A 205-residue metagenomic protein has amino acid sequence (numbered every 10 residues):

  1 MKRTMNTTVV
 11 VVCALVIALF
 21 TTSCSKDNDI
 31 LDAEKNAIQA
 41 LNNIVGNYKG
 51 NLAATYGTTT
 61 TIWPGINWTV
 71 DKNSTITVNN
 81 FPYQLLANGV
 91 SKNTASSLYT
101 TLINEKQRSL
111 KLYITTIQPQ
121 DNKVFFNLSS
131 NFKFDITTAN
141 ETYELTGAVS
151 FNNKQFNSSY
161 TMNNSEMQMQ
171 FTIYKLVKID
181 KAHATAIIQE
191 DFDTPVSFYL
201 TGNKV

Functional and structural regions predicted by a protein language model:
M1-T8, C13-G46, V205: Bacterial Sec-dependent N-terminal signal peptides
E34-V205: First exposed extracellular module after export/assembly in secreted or surface-exposed proteins
